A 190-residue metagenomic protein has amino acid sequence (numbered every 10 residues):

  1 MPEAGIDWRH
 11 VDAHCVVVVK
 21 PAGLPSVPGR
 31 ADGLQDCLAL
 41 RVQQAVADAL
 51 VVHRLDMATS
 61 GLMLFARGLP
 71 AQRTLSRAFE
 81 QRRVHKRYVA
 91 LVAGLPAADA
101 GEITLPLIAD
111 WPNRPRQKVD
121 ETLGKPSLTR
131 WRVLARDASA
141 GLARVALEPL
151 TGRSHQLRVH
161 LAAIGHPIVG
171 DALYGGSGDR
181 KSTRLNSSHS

Functional and structural regions predicted by a protein language model:
M1-S190: RNA pseudouridine synthases
